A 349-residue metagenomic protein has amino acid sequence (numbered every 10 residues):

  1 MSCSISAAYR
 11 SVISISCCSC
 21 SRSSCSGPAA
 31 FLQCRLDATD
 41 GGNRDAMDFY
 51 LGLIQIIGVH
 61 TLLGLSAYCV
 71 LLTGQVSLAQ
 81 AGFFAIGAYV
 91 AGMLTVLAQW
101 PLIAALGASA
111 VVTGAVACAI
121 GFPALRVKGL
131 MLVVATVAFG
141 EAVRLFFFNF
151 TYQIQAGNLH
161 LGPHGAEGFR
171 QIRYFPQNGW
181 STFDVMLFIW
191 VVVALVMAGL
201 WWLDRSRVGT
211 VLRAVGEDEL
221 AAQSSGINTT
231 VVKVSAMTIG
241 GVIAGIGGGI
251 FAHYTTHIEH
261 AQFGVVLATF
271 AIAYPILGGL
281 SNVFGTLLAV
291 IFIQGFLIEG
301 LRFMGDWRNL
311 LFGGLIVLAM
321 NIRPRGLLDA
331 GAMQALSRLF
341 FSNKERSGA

Functional and structural regions predicted by a protein language model:
M1, I5-I15, R22, P28-T39: Cationic, amphipathic, low-complexity alpha-helical segments enriched in hydrophobics plus arginine/proline
S16-G27, V193-M197, V317-L318: Hydrophobic core segments of alpha-helical transmembrane domains in multi-pass membrane transport and ion-translocation
D45-A349: Transmembrane alpha-helices and adjacent helix-loop boundaries
